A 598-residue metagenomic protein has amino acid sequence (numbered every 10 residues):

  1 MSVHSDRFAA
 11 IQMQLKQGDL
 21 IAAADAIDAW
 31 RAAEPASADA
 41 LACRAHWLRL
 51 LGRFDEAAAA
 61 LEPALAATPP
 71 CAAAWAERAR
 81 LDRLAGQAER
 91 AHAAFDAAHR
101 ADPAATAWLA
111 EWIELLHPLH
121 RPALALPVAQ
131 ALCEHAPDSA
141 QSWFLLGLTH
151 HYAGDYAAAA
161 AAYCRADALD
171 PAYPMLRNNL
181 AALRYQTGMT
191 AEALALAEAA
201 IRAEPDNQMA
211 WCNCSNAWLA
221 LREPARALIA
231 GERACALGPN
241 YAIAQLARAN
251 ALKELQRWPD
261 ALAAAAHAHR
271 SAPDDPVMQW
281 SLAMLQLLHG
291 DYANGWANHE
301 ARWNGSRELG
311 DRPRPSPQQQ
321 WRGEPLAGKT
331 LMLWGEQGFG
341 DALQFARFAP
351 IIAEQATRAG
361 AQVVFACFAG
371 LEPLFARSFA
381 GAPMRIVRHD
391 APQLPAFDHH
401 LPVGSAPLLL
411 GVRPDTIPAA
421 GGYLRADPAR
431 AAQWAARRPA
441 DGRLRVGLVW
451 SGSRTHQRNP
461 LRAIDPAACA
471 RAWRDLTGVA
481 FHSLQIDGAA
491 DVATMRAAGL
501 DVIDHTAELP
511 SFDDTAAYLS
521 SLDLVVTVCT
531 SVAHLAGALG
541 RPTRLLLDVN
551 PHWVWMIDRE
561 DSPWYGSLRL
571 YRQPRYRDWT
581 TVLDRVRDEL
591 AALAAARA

Functional and structural regions predicted by a protein language model:
M1-L524, C529-A598: Alpha-helical solenoid repeat scaffolds of the TPR/TPR-like class and their adjacent stem/linker regions that mediate
